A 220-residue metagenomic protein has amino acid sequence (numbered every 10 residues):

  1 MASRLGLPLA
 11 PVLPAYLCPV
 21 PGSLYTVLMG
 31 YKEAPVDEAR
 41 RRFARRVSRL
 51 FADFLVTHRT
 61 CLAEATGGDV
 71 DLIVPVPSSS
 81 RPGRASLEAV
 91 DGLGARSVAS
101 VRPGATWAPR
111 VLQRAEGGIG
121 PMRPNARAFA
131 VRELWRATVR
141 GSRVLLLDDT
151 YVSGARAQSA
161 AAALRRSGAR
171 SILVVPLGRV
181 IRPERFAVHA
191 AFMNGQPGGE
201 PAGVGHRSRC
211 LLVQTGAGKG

Functional and structural regions predicted by a protein language model:
M1-L72, S79-R84, E88, T106-R140 (+1 more regions): Active-site-facing substrate-recognition patch
A65, S100, T138, R166-S167: Alpha-helix C-cap/termination motif
A85-L93, R156, A187: Residues at alpha-helix caps and immediate loop-helix transition turns in enzyme cores, especially N- and C-cap
G92-A105: Short helix-loop-beta junction
A108, R143, R170-L173: Residues at the starts of beta-strands that form the adenosine-phosphate
L146-L147: Generic enzyme active-site microenvironment
V152-S153: Activation segment
Q158-G220: PRPP-dependent phosphoribosyltransferase catalytic core
